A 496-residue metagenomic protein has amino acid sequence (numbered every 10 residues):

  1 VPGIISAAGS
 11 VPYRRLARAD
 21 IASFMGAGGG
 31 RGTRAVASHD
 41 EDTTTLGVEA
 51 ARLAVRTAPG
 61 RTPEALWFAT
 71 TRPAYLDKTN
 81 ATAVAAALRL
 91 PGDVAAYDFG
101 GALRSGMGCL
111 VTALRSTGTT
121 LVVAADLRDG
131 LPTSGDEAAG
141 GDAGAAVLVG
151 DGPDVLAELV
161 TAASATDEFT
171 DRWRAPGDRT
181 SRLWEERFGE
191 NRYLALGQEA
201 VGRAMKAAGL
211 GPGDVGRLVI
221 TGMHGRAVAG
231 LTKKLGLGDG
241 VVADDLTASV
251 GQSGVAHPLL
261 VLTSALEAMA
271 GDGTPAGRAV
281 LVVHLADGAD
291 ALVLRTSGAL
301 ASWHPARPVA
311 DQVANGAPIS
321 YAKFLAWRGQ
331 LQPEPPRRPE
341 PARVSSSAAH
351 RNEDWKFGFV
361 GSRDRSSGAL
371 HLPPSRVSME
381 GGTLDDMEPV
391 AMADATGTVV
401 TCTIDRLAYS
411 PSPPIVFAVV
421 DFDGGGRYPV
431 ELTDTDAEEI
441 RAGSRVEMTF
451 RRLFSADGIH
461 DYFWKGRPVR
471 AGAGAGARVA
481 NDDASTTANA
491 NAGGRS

Functional and structural regions predicted by a protein language model:
V1-T43, S134-N191, A195, L285-A348: Condensing-enzyme catalytic core mediating Claisen C-C bond formation in acyl metabolism
V48, R72-A74, P91-D93, D98-T119 (+3 more regions): Claisen-condensing/thiolase-fold acyl-transfer catalytic domains that form or cleave C-C bonds in fatty acid
A50-E64, Q198-G216, L235, M269 (+1 more regions): Phosphate/pyrophosphate-binding loops at sites that engage ATP/ADP/AMP, CoA/4′-phosphopantetheine, polyphosphate
P339-T396: Cys/His-rich short segments
C402-A408, L453: Short, conserved beta-turn/loop elements at beta-strand boundaries and strand-helix junctions
L407-V419, H460-Y462: Short aromatic-glycine-enriched beta-strand elements
D434-E447: Short nucleic-acid-contacting surface segments enriched for D/E, G, S/T with interspersed K/R
T449-G474, R495: OB-fold/S1-family single-stranded nucleic acid-binding modules
